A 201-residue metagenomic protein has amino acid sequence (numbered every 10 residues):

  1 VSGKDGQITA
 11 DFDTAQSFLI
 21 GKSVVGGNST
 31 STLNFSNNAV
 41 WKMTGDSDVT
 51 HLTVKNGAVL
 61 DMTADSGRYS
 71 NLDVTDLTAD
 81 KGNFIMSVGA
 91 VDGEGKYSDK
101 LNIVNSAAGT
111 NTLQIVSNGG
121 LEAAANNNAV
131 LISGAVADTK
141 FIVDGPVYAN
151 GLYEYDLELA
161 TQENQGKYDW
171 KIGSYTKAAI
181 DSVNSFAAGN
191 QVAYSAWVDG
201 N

Functional and structural regions predicted by a protein language model:
S2-A129: Extracellular beta-strand/loop-rich repeat segments of large surface/secreted proteins
I85-G89, Q114-N201: Outer-membrane translocation/initiation segment of Type V secreted surface proteins
